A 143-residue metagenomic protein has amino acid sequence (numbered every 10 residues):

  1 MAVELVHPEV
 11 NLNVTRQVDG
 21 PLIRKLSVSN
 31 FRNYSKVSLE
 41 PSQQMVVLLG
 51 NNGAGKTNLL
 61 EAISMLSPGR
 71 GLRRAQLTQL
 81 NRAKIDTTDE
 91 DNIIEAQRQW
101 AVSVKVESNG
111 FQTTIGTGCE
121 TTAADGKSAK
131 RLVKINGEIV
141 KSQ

Functional and structural regions predicted by a protein language model:
M1, L5-P8, G116-T117, E138: Intrinsically disordered, low-complexity segments used for protein-protein interactions
A2-M65, D86: Pre-Walker A-like glycine/lysine-rich segment at the N-terminus of P-loop NTPase domains
P68-Q143: Nucleotide-state sensing region of NTPase/ATPase domains
